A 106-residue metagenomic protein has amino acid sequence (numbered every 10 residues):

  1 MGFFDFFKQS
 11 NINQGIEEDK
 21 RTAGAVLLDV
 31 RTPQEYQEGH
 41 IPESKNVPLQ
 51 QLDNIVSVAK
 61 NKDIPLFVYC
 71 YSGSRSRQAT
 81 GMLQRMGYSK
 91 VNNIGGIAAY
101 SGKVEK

Functional and structural regions predicted by a protein language model:
G2-E18, T22-A25, P33-I64, S74-K106: Rhodanese-like catalytic fold shared by cysteine-dependent sulfurtransferases and DSP/PTP-type phosphatases
D29: N-terminal glycine-rich beta->alpha transition that marks the start or flank of a dinucleotide-binding site
Y69: Short, surface-exposed ligand- or partner-binding patches at beta-edge/loop junctions that are enriched in aromatics
